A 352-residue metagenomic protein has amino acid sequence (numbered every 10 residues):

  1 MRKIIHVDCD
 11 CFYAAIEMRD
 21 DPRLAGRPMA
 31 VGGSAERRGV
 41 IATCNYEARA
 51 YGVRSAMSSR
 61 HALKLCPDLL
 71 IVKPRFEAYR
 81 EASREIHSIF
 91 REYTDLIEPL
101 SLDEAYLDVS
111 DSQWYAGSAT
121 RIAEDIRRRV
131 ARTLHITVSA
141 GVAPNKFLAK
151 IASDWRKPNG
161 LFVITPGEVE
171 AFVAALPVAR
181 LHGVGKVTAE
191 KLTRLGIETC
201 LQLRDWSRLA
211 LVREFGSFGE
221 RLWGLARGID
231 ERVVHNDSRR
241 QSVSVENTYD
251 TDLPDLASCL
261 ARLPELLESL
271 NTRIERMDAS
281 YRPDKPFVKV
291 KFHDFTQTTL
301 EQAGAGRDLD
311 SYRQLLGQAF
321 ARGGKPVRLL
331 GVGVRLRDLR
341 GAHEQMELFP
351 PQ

Functional and structural regions predicted by a protein language model:
M1-E214, E220, D338-R340, Q345-Q352: Gly/Gly-Pro- and Ser/Thr-rich, intrinsically disordered tail segments characteristic of DNA damage-repair and tolerance
H6, R180, T188, T193-L329 (+2 more regions): DNA-contacting surface of Y-family translesion DNA polymerases
